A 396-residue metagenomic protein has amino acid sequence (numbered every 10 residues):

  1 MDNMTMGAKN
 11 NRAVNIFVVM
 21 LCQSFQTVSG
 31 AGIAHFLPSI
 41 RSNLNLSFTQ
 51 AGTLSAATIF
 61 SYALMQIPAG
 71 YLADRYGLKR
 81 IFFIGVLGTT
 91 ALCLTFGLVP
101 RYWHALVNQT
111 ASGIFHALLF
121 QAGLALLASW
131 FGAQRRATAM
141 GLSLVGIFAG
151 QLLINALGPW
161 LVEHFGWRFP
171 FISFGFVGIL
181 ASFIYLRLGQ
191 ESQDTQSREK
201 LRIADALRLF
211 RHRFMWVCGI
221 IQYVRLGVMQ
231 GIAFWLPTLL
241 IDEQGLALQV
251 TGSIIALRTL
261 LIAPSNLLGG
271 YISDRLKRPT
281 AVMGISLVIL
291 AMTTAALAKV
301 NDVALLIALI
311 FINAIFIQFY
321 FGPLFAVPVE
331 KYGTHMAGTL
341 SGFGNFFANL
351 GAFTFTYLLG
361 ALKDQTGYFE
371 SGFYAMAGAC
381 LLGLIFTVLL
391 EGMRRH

Functional and structural regions predicted by a protein language model:
I33-H35, R213-N266: Extracytoplasmic gate region of multi-pass secondary transporters
L64-W103: Conserved MFS/SLC helix-loop-helix module at the cytosolic interface between two early adjacent transmembrane helices
M65-G77, N266-K277, K363-D364: Helix-to-loop junctions at the C-terminal end of transmembrane segments in multipass secondary transporters
R75-G85, D274-L287: Cytoplasmic membrane-interface "Motif A"-like loop-to-helix N-cap segments of 12-TM Major Facilitator Superfamily
G88, L92, W103-A111, A304-I312: Paired small-residue
N108-I147: Cytoplasmic helix-loop-helix junction between adjacent transmembrane helices in 12-TM secondary transporters
L142-G189, W235: Helix-loop-helix hairpin linking two adjacent transmembrane segments in secondary transporters
P279-V327: C-terminal transmembrane helical hairpin of 12-TM major facilitator-type secondary transporters
